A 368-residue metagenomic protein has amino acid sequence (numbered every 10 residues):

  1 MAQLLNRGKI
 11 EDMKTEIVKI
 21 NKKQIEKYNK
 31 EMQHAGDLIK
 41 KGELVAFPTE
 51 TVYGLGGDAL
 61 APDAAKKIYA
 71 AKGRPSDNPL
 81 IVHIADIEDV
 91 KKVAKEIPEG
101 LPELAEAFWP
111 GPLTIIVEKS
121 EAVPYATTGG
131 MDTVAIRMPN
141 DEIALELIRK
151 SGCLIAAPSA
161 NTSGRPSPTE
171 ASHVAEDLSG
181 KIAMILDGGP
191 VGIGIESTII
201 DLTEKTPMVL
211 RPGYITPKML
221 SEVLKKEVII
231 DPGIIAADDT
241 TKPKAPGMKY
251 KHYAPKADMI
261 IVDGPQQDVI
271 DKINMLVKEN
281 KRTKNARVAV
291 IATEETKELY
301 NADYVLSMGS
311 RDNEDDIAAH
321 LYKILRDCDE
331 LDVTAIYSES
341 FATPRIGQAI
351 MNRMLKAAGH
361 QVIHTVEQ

Functional and structural regions predicted by a protein language model:
L4-Q368: Active-site-adjacent structural elements in enzyme catalytic cores
